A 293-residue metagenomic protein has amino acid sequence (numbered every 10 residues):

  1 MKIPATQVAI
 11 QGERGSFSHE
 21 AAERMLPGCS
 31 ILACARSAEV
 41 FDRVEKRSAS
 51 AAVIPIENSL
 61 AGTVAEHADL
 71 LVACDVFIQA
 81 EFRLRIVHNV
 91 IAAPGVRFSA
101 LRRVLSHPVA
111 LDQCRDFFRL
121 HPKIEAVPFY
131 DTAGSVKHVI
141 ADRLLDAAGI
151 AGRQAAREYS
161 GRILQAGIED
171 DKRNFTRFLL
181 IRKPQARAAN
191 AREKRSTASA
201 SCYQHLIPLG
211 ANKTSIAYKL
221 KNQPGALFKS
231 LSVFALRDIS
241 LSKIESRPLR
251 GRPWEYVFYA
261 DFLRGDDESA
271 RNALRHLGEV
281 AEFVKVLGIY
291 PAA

Functional and structural regions predicted by a protein language model:
M1-A293: Domain-level signature for soluble enzymes in the chorismate/prephenate branch of the shikimate pathway
